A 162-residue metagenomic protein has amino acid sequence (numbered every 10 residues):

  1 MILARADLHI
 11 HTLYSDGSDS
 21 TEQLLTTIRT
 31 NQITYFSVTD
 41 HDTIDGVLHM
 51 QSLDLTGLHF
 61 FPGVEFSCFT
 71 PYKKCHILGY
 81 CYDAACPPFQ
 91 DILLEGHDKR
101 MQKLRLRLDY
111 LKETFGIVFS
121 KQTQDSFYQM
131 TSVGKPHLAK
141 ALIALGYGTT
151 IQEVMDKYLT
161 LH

Functional and structural regions predicted by a protein language model:
M1-K73, K157-L161: An N-terminally biased module of ancient metal coordination in phosphate/nucleic-acid-related enzymes
L53-H162: Extended substrate/RNA-proximal surfaces in nucleic-acid metabolism proteins
